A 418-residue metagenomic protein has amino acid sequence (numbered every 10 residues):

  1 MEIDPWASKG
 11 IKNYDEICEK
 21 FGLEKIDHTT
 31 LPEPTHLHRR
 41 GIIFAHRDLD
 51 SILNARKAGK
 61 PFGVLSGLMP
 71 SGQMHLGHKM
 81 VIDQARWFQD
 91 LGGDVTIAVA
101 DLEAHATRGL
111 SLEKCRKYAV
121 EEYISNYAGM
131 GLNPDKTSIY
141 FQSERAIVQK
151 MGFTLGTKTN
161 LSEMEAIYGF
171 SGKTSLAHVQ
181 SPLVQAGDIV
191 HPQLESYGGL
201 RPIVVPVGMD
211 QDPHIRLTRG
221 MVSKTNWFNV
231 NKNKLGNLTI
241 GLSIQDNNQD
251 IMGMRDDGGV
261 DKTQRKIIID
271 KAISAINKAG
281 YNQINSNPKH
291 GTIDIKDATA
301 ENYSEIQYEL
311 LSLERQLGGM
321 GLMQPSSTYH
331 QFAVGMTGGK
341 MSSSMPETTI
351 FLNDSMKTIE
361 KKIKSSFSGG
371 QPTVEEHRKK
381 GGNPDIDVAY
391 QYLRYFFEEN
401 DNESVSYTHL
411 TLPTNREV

Functional and structural regions predicted by a protein language model:
M1-G63, P70-L194: N-terminal Rossmann-like or analogous alpha/beta NTP/dinucleotide-binding catalytic cores that position adenine
L65-M69, R201-V204, S406-Y407: Glycine- and acidic
L112-E301, Y308, Q316-M320: Divalent-metal (Mg2+/Mn2+/Ca2+)-assisted nucleotide/phosphate chemistry catalytic cores
K114-R116, Q142, V205-G208, T328 (+1 more regions): Conserved phosphate-binding loops in nucleotide/dinucleotide-binding enzymes
M164-Y168, N233-K234, T373-G381, S404-Y407: Short coil/turn segments at secondary-structure boundaries
T408-T414: Conserved small/polar residues in nucleotide/adenosyl-binding loops
